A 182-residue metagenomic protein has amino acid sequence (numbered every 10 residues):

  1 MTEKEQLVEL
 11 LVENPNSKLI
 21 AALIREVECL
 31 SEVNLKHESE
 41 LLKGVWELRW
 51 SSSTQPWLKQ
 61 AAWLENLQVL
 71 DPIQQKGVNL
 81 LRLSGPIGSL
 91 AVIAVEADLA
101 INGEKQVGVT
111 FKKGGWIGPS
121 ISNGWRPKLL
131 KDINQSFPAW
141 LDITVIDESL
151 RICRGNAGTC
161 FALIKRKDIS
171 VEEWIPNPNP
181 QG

Functional and structural regions predicted by a protein language model:
T2-G182: Soluble ligand-binding/transfer domains with enclosed cavities or grooves
